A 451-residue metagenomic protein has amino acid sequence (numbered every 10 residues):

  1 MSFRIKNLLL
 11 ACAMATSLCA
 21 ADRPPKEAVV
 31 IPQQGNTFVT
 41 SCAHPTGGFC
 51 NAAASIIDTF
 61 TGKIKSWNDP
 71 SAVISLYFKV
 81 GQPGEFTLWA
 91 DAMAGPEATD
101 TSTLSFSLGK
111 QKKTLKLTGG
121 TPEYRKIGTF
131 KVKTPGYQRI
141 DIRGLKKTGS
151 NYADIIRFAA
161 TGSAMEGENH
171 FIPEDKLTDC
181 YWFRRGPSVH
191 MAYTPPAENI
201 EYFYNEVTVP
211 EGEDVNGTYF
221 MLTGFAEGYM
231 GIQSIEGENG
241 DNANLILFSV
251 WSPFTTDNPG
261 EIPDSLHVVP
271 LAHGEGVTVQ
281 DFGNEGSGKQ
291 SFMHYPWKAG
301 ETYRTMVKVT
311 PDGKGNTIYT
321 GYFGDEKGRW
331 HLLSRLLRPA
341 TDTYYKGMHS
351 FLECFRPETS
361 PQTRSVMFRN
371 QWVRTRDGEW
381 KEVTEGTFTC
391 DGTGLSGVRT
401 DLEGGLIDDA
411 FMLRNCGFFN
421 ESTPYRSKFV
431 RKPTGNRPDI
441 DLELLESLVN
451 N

Functional and structural regions predicted by a protein language model:
M1-L9: Bacterial N-terminal signal peptides that target proteins for export
C12-A20: Hydrophobic h-region of N-terminal signal peptides that target proteins for export in Gram-negative bacteria
R23-P296, M306-P311, G315-N451: Extracytoplasmic
